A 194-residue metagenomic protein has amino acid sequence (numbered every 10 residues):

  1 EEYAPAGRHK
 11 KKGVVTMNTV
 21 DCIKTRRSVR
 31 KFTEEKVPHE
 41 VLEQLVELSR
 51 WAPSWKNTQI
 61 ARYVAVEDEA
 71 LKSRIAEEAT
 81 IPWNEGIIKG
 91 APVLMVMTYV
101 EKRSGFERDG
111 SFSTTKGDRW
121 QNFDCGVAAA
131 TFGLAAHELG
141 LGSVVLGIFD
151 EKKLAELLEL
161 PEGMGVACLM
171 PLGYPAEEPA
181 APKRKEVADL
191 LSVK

Functional and structural regions predicted by a protein language model:
E1-T16: Short, Lys/Arg-enriched N-terminal segments with co-localized hydrophobic residues within the first ~10-30 amino acids
T19-V29, E34, V41, R103 (+2 more regions): C-terminal helix-cap and adjacent tail motif
L42-R50: A structural motif
S49-R50, M95, S113-L157: Small-aliphatic-rich amphipathic alpha-helix that forms the alpha element of a beta-alpha
N57-C125: Glycine/small-residue-rich phosphate/adenosyl-binding loop
E85-A91, L160-A181: A glycine-rich helix N-cap at a beta->alpha junction
Y99, I148, Y174: Short secondary-structure boundary segments
